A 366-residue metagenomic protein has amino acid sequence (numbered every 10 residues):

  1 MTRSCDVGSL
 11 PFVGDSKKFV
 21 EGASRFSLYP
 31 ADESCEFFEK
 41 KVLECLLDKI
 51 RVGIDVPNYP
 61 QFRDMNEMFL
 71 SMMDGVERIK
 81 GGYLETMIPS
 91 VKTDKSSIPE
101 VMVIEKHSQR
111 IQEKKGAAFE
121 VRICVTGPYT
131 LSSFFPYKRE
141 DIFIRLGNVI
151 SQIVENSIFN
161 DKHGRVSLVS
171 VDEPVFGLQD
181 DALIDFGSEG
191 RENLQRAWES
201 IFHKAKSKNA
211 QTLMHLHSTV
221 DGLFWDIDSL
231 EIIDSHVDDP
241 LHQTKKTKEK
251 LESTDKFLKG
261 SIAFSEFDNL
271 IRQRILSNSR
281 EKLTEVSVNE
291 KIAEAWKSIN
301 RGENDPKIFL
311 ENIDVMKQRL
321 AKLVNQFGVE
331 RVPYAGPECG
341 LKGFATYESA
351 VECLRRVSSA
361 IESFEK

Functional and structural regions predicted by a protein language model:
M1-E36, A117-E140, F176, N269 (+1 more regions): N-terminal small/glycine-rich loop or linker at the start of catalytic domains across soluble metabolic enzymes
M1-G75, N209-Q211, K322-N325, V329 (+2 more regions): N-terminal basic, low-complexity leaders that serve as flexible interaction/assembly modules and, when applicable, as
S27-C35, V76-D94, S133-R145, D180-N193 (+3 more regions): Glycine-rich tight-turn/loop motif centered on a GG-T
F38, V56-K92, L168-A182, F344-A345: Glycine-rich, proline-tolerant flexible connector loops at the mouths of alpha/beta enzymes
G75-F159: Active-site-proximal, glycine-rich beta->alpha crossover segments in alpha/beta enzymes that shape flexible
S90-T93, S97-I111, E189-N209, L354-F364: Alpha-helix-loop-beta-strand connector modules within alpha/beta enzyme cores
G116, E120-I123, F135-R274: Active-site loop segments of alpha/beta catalytic cores
E231-K366: Catalytic-face loop-and-helix region of soluble metabolic enzyme cores
